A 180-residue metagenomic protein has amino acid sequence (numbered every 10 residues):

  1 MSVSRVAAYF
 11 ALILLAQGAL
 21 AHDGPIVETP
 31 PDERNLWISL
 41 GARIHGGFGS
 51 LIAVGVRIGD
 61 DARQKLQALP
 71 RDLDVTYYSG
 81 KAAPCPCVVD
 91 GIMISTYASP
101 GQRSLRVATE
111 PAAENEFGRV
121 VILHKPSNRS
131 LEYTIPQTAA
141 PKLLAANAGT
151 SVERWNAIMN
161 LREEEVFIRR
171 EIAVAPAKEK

Functional and structural regions predicted by a protein language model:
M1-V3: N-terminal secretory signal peptides that target proteins for export/translocation
A7-Q17: Bacterial N-terminal signal peptides
H22-F48, A53-K180: Non-transmembrane, aqueous-exposed alpha-helical and coiled segments at domain scale
